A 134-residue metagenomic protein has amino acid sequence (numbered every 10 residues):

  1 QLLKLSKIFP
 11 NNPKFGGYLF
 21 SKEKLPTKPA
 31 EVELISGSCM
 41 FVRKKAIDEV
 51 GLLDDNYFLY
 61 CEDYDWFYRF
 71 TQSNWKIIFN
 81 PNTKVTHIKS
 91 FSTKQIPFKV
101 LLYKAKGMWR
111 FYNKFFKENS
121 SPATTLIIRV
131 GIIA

Functional and structural regions predicted by a protein language model:
Q1-V32: Short, flexible, basic/aromatic active-site loop/helix in glycosyltransferases
S6-F9, D54, S92, F115: Alpha-helix boundary/capping residues
I8-N11, I47, F91, I133: General helical structural elements
N12-P13, D54, P97, S121: Alpha-helix initiation/capping motif
K24-T27, E33-L52, N56-K84: A short, conserved alpha-helix in the catalytic core of glycosyltransferases
Y68-A134: Active-site-adjacent helix/loop segment of glycosyltransferases that harbors family-specific signature motifs
